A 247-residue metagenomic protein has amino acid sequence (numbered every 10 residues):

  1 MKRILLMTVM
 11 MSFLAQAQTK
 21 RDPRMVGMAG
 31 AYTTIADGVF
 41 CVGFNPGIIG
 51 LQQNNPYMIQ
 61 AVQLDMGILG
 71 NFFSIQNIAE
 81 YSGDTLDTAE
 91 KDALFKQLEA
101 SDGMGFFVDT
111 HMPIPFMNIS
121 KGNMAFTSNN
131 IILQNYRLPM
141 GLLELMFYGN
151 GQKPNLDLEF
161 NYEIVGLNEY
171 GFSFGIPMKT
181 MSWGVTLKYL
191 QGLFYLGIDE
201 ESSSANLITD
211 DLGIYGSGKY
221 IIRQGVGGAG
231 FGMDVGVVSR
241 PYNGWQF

Functional and structural regions predicted by a protein language model:
I4-F13: Sec-dependent N-terminal signal peptides
Q18-F247: Subset of outer-membrane beta-barrel
